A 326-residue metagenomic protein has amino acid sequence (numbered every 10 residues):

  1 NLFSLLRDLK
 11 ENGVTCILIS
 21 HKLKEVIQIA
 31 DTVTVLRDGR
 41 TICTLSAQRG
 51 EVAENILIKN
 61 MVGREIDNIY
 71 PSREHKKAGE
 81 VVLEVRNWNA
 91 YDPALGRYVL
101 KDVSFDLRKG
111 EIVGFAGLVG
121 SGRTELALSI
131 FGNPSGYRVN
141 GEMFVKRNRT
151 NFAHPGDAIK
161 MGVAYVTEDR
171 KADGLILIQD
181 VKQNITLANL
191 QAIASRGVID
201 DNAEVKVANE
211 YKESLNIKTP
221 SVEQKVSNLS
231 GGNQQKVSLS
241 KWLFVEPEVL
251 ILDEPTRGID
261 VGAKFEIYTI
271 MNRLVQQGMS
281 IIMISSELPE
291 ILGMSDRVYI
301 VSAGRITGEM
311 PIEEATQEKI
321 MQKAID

Functional and structural regions predicted by a protein language model:
N1-D326: Glycine-rich phosphate-binding loops of nucleotide-dependent enzymes
